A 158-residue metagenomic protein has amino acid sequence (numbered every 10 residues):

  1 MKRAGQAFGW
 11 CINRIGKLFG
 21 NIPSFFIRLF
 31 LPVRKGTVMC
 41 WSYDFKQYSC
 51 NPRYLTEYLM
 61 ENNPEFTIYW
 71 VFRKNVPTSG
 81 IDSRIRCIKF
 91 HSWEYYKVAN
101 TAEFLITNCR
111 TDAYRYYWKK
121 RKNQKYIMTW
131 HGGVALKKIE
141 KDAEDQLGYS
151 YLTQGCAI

Functional and structural regions predicted by a protein language model:
M1-D44: Membrane-proximal basic amphipathic "stem/tether" segments
T37-I158: Active-site and donor-binding regions of nucleotide-sugar-utilizing enzymes
